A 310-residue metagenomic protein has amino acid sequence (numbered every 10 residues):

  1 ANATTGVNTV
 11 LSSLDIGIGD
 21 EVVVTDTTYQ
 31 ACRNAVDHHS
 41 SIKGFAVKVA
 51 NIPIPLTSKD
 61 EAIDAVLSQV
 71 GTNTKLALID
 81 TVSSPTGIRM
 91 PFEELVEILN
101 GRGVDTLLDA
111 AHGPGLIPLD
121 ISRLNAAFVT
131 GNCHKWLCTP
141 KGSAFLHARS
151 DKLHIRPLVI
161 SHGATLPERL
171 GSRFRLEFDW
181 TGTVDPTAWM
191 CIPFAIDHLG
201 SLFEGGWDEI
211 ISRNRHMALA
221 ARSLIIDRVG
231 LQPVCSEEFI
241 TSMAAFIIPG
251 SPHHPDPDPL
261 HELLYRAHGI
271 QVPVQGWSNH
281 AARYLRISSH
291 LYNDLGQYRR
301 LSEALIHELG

Functional and structural regions predicted by a protein language model:
A1-L11, V24-T25: Short loop-beta-helix segment that forms the pyridoxal 5′-phosphate
S13-N34, A46: Conserved PLP-anchoring active-site segment centered on the Schiff-base-forming lysine
A46-K48, I54-A111: Active-site phosphate-binding strand-loop segment of PLP-dependent enzymes
S68, H253-P255, E262-G310: PLP-dependent enzyme catalytic core of the Aspartate aminotransferase-like
L124-E168: Active-site PLP attachment segment
S161-S201: PLP-dependent aminotransferase class I/II
I192-V234: Conserved PLP-dependent catalytic core of the aminotransferase class-I/II
S212-L219, R228-A267: Conserved PLP-binding catalytic core of the aspartate aminotransferase-like
